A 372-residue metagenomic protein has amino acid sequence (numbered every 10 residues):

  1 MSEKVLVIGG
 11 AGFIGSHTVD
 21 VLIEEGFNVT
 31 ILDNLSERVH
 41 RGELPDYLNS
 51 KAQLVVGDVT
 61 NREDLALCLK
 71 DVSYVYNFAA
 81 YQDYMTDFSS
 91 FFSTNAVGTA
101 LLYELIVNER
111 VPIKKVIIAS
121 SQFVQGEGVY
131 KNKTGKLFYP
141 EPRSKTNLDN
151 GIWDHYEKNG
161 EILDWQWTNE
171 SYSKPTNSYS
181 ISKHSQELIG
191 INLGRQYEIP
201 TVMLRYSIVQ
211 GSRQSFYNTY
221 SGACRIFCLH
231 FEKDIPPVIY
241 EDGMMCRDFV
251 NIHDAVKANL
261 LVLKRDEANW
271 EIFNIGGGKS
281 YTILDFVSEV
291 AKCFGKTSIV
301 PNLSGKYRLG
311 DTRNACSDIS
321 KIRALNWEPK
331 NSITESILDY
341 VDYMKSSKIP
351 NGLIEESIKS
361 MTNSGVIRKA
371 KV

Functional and structural regions predicted by a protein language model:
M1-Y206: N-terminal Rossmann-like NAD(P)+-binding domain of SDR-like oxidoreductases, especially those catalyzing
R38-V39, Q125-G128, S212-R213, I283 (+1 more regions): A short beta-to-alpha transition loop/helix N-cap that caps and shapes the active-site region
T60, T86, T94-V97, E170 (+7 more regions): Residue-level signal for the nucleotide or nucleotide-sugar donor/cofactor binding architecture
L67-D71, L105, H230, A258 (+1 more regions): CheY-like receiver
L102, G190, F227, K321-I322: Structural element of the ATP-grasp superfamily
V129-D164, S178, H184, L188-R247 (+3 more regions): NAD(P)-dependent short-chain dehydrogenase/reductase
E232-V372: C-terminal substrate-binding subdomain of Rossmann-fold SDR/epimerase-dehydratase oxidoreductases
